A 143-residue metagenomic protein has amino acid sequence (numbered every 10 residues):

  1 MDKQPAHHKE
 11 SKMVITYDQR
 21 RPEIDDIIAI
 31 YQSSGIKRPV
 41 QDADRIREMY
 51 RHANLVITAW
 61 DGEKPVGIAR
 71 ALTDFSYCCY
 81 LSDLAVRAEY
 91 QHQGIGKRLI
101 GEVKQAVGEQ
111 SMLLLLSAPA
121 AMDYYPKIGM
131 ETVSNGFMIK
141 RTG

Functional and structural regions predicted by a protein language model:
D2-A43, G136: Short amphipathic alpha-helix that is part of the acyltransferase structural core
R21, F75, A118-P119: Alpha-helix N-cap/helix-start capping motif
R45-L84: A conserved beta-strand-loop-helix scaffold within acyl/acetyltransferase catalytic domains
L84-V86, A121: Hydrophobic adenine-recognition pocket in adenosine-nucleotide-binding enzymes
Y90, G94-L99: Conserved acetyl-CoA pyrophosphate-binding loop and the N-cap/start of the following alpha-helix in GNAT-like
S111-L115, P119-T142: Conserved active-site alpha-helix within GNAT-family acetyltransferase domains
